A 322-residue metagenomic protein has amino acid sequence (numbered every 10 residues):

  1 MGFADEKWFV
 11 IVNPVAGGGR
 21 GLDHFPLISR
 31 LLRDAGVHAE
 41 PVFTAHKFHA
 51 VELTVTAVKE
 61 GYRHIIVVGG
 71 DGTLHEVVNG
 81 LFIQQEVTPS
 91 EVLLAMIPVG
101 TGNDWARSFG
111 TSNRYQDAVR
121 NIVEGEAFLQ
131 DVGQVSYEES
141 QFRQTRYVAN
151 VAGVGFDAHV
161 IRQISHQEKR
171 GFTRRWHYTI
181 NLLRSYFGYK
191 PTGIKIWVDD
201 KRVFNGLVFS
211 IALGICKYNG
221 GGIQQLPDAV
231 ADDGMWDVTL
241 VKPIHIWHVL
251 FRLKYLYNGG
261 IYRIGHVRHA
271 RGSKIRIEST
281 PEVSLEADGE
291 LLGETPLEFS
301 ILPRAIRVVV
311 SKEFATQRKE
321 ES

Functional and structural regions predicted by a protein language model:
M1-V68, N79, A315, S322: ATP/NTP phosphate-donor binding region
N13, V160, I211, V238 (+2 more regions): A residue-level signal for conserved active-site and pocket-lining positions in enzyme catalytic cores
L22-H24, V78-L81, R107-F109, Q224-Q225: Short amphipathic alpha-helical segments
A35, F82-F209: Catalytic core of DAGKc-family lipid kinases
D71: Polar, low-complexity loop segments and adjacent catalytic/binding residues used for recognizing and processing sugar
G153, D157, A212-L226, L291: Glycine-rich phosphate/pyrophosphate-binding beta-alpha loops
E168-H177, N219-G221, P227-H248: Gly/Ser/Thr-rich active-site loops/lids in small-molecule metabolic enzymes that frequently grip phosphoryl groups
V198-N205, Q225, V230-A231, L240-S322: ATP/nucleoside-binding phosphotransfer catalytic cores, i.e., glycine-rich phosphate-binding loops
